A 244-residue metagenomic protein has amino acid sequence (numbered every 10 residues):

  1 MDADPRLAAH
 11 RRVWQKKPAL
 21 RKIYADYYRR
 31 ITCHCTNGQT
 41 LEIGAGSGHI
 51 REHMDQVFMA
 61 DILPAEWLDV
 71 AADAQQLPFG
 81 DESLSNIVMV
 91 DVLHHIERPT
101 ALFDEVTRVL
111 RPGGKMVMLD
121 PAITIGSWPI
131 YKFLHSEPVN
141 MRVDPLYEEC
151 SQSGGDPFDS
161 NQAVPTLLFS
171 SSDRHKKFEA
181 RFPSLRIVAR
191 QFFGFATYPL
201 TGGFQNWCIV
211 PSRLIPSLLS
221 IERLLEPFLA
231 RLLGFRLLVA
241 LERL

Functional and structural regions predicted by a protein language model:
M1-Q75: Conserved N-terminal segment of class I S-adenosyl-L-methionine
A25, K176, A180-L244: A C-terminal cap/extension of S-adenosyl-L-methionine-dependent methyltransferases that defines the acceptor-substrate
V70, Q75-I87: A short acidic, Gly/Pro-enriched loop at the edge of an enzyme's catalytic core that lines a small-molecule cofactor
N86-V92, M118: A short beta-strand submotif of the Rossmann-like class I SAM-dependent methyltransferase core that lines
T100-P112: A short glycine-rich, Lys/Arg-flanked "PGG" loop and its adjoining helix->strand segment in the class I
M116-S153: Conserved class I S-adenosyl-L-methionine
P157-R174: Acceptor-substrate binding/catalytic loop of class I
